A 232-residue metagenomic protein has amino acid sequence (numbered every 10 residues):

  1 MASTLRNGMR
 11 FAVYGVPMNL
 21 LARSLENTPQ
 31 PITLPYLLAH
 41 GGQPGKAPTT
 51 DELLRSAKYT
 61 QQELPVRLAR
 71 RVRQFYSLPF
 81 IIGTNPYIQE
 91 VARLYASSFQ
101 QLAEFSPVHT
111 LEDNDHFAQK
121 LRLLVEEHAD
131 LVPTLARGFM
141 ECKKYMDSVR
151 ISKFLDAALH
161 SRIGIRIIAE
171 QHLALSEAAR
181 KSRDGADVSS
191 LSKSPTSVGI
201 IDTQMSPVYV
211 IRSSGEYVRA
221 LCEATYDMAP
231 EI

Functional and structural regions predicted by a protein language model:
L5, R10-I232: Signal-transmission coiled-coils
